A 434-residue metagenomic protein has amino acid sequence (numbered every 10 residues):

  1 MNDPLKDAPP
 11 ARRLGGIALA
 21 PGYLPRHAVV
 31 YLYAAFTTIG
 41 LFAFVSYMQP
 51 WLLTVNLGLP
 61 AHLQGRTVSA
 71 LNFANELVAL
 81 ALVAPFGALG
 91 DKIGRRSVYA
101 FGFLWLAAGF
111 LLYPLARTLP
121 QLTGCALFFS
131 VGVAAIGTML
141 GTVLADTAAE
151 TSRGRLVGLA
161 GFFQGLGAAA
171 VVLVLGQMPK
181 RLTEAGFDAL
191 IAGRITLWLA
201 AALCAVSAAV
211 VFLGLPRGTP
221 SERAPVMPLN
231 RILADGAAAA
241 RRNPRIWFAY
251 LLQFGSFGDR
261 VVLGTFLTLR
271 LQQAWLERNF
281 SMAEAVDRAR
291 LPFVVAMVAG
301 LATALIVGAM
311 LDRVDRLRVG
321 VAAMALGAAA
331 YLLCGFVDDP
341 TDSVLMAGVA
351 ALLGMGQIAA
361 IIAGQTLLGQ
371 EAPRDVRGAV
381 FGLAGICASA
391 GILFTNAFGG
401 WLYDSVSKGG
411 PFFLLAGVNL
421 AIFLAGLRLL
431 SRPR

Functional and structural regions predicted by a protein language model:
D3-H27, R217-L251: Juxtamembrane intracellular "pre-TM" segments in multi-pass secondary transporters
L19-V55, N243-L263, A351: Pair of pore-lining "gating" transmembrane helices in MFS-fold secondary transporters
S69-G87, V294-I306: Central cavity-lining transmembrane alpha-helices of secondary-active solute carriers, predominantly the Major
A81-R117, L311-V314: Conserved MFS/SLC helix-loop-helix module at the cytosolic interface between two early adjacent transmembrane helices
L104-R117, A325-D339: C-terminal ends and interior cores of transmembrane alpha-helices in multi-pass membrane transporters/permeases
A135-A149, A359-A372: Intracellular juxtamembrane helix-capping segments at the cytosolic ends of symmetry-related transmembrane helices
G158-K180, G385-T395: Glycine-rich segments within core transmembrane alpha-helices of 12-TM secondary carriers
A201-S221, A425-L430: C-terminal membrane-cytosol helix-exit motif in multi-pass small-molecule transporters
